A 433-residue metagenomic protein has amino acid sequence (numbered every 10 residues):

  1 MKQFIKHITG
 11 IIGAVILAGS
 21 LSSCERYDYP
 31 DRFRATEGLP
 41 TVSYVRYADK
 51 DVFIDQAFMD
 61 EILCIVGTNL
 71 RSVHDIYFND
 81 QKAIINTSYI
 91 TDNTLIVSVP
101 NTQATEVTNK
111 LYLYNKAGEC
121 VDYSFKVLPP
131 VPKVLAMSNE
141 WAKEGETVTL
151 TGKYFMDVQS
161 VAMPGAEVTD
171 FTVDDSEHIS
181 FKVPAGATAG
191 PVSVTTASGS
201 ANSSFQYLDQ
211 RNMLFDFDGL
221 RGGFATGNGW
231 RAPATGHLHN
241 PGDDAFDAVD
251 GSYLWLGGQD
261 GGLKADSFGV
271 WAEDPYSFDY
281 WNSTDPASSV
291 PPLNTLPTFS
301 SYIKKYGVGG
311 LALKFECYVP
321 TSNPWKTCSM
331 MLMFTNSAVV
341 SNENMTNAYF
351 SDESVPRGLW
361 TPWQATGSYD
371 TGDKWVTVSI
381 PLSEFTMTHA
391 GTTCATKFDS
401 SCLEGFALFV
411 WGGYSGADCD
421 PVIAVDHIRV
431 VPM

Functional and structural regions predicted by a protein language model:
G19-S23: C-terminal motif of bacterial Sec signal peptides marking the signal peptidase cleavage site
E25-R71, G118-D157, A189, S198-G223: Beta-strand/beta-sandwich contexts
S203-D250: Extracellular carbohydrate-recognition regions
F217-G219, P297-L332, I380, I428: Extra-cytoplasmic beta-strand recognition segments
L238-L293: Short carbohydrate-recognition loop motifs
N282-A312, Y369-G372, K397-C402: Extracellular/lumenal carbohydrate-interaction signature centered on repeated Trp-anchored short motifs
G310-F315, S329-L332, T377-V422, H427-I428: Extracellular beta-strand ligand-recognition surfaces/modules
M345-T396: Extracellular carbohydrate recognition and processing domains and analogous Trp-centered ligand-binding platforms
